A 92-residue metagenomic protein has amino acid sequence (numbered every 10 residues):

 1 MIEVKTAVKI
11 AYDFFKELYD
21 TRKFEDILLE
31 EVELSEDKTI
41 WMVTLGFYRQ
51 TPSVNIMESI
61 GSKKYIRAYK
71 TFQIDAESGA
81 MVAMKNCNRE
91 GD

Functional and structural regions predicted by a protein language model:
M1-L28, V32: Short, non-transmembrane alpha-helical segments in secretory-pathway proteins
A11, V43, G79: Conserved histidines in hydrophobic membrane contexts and catalytic metal-binding motifs
I27-I74: Exposed beta-strand-loop-beta-strand "reactive/processing" segments of non-cytosolic proteins
M81-A83: Generic structural signal for well-ordered beta-strand positions
C87-G91: A short acidic/small-residue loop/turn micro-motif
